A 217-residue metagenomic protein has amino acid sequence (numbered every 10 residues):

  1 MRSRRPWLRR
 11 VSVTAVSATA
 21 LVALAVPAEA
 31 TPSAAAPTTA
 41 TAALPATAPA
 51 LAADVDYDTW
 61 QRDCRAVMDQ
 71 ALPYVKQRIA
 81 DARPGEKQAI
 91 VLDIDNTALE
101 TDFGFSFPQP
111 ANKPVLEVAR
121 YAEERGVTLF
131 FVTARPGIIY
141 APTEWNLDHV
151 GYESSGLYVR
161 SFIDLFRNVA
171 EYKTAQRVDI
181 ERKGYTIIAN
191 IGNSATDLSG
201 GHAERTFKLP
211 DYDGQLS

Functional and structural regions predicted by a protein language model:
R2-L92: Non-catalytic pre-domain segments flanking phosphatase-related domains
A40-P45, Y140-S217: C-terminal cap/substrate-recognition subdomain and adjoining C-terminal extension of metal-dependent phosphatase-like
A46-D58, L99-D102, R125, Y158-R160: Acidic/histidine-rich, surface-exposed loop or edge segments in extracytoplasmic proteins
A53-C64, F103-Q109, F130-P136, D164-R167: Second-shell loop/turn segments in exported
D69, P73, K113-R120, A141-W145 (+1 more regions): Solvent-exposed, polar/charged alpha-helical surfaces in well-ordered, non-transmembrane soluble domains, broadly
I79-Q88, L129-R135, L157-V159, I188-I191: Surface-exposed patches in mature extracellular/periplasmic domains of secreted proteins
E86-F105, F131: Asp-based phosphoryl-transfer active-site loop
F105-L129, G137-A141: Short, acidic loop-to-helix structural element flanking the phosphoryl-transfer center in phosphate-processing enzymes
